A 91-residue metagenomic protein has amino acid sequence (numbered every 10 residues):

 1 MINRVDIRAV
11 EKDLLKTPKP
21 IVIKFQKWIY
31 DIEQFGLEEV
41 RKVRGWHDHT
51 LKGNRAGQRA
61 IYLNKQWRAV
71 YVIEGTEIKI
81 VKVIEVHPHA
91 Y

Functional and structural regions predicted by a protein language model:
M1-E33: Arg/Lys-rich, positively charged N-terminal/basic patches that mediate binding to nucleic acids
M1-I2, W46, I78: Sequence-level motif detector for i,i+2 pairs with an aromatic at +2
R4-V5, D48, A69: Generic structural motif
K12-K16, P20-I23, R59-Y91: Enriched for short, Lys/Arg-rich terminal
Q34-I61: A short, surface-exposed loop/turn module that caps and links secondary-structure elements
